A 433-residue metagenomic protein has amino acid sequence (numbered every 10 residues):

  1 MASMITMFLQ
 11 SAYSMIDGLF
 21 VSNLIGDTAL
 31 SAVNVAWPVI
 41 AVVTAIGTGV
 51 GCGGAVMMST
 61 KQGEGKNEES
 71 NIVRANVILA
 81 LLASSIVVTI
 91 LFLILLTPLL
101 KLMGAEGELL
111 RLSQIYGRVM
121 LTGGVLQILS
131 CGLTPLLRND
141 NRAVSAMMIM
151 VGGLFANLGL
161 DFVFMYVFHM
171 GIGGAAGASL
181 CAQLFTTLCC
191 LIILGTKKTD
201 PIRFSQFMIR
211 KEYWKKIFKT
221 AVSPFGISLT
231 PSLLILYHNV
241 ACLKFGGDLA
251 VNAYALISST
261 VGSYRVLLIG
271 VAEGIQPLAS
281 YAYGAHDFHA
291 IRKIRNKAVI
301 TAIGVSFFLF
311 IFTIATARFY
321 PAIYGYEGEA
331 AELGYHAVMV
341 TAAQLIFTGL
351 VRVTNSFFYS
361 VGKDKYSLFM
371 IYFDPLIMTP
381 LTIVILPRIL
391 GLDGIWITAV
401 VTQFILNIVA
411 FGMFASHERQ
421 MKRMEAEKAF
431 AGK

Functional and structural regions predicted by a protein language model:
M1, M58-V125, V167-V222, A279-Q344 (+1 more regions): Short alpha-helical transmembrane segments in multi-pass integral membrane proteins
M1-I25, P38-G53, M57, L82-T89 (+5 more regions): N-terminal transmembrane alpha-helices
A2-D17, V119, S130, G153 (+5 more regions): Transmembrane helical elements of multi-pass membrane transporters/channels
S3, M7, L19, N23 (+15 more regions): Transmembrane alpha-helix boundary and packing residues in multipass membrane permease domains and related
A12-S31, L100-G107, V163-M170, S232-S259 (+4 more regions): Helix-terminus/linker motif at the lipid-water interface of multi-pass membrane proteins
I16, G53, I90, I94-P98 (+15 more regions): Transmembrane alpha-helix boundary/anchor motif
L30-I90, Q127-A146, A253-A317, T348-M370: Small-residue-rich hydrophobic transmembrane alpha-helices
G51, V119-R138, I149-N157, A175-C190 (+5 more regions): Short runs within selected transmembrane alpha-helices of multi-pass transporters and secretion channels
